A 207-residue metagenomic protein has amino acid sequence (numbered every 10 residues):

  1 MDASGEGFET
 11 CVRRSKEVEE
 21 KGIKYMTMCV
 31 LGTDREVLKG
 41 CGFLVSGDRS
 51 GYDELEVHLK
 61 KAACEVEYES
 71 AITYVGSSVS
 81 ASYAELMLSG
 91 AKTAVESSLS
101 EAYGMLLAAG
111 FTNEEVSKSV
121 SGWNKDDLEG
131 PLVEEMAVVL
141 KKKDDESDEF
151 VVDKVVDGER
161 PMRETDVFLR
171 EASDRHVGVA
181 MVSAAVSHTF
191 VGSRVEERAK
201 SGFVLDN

Functional and structural regions predicted by a protein language model:
G7-K118, D126-E149, D153, G192-D206: Rossmann-fold dinucleotide-binding core
T93, W123, E159: A short glycine-/small-residue-rich loop at the edge of a beta-strand within enzyme catalytic domains
E115-G122, V182-S187: Beta-strand segments within the central parallel beta-sheet cores of soluble alpha/beta enzyme folds
V152-N207: A conserved active-site cap/scaffold subdomain adjacent to cofactor or substrate pockets
